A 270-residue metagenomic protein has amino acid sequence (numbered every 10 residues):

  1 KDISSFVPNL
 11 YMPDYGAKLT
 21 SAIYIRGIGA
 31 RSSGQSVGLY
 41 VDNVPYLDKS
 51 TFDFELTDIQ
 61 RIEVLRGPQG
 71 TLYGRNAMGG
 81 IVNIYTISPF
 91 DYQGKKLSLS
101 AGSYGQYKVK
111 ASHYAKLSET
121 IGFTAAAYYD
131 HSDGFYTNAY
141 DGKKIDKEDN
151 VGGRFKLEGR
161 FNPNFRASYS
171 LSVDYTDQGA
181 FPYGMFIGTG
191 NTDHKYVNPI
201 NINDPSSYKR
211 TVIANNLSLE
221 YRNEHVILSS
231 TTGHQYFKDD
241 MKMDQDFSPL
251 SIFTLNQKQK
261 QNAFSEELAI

Functional and structural regions predicted by a protein language model:
K1, L10-P13, R31-S32, Y46-D48 (+3 more regions): Short beta-strands and strand-coil junctions in structured, solvent-facing domains, enriched
D2-D42, Q60: Extracytoplasmic beta-strand/coil segments of soluble accessory domains associated with Gram-negative outer-membrane
S21, Q35-S36, D48, T57-Q60 (+6 more regions): Outer-membrane beta-barrel translocator/receptor signature
D42-P68: Short acidic/polar hinge/loop motifs at secondary-structure boundaries that mediate gating or recognition
F90-Y92, S100, S112-D204, F237-F253 (+1 more regions): Periplasmic-side early beta-strands and strand-to-turn transitions of outer-membrane beta-barrels
I202-S218: Outer-membrane beta-barrel transmembrane strand signature
R222-I270: Replace "related TpsB outer-membrane translocases also match" with "some related outer-membrane beta-barrels such as
